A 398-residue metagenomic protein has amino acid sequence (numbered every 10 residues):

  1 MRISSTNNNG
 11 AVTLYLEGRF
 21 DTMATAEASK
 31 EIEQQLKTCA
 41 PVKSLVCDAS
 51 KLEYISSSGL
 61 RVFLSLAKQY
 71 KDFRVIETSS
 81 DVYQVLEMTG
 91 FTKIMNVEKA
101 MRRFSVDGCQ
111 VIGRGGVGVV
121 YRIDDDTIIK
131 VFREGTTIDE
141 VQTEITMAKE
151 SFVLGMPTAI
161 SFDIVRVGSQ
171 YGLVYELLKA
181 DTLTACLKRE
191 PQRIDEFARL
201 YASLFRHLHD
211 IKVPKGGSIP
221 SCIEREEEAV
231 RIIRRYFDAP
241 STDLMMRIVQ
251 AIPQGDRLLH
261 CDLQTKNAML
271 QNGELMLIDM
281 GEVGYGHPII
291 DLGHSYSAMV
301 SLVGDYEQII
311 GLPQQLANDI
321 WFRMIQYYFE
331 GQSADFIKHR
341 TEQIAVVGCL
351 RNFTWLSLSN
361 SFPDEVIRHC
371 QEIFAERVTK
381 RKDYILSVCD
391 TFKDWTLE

Functional and structural regions predicted by a protein language model:
M1-Y15: Short beta-strand/loop segment at the start of cytosolic alpha/beta domains
R19-M95: Amphipathic alpha-helical interaction surfaces in cytosolic regulatory modules
R103-V111: Conserved N-terminal boundary motif of the eukaryotic protein kinase catalytic domain
Q110-V111, G116-G216, P253: ATP-binding pocket architecture of kinase catalytic cores
I112, V119-I123, M246-I290: Active-site acidic catalytic loop and adjacent metal/ATP-binding pocket of ATP-dependent phosphoryl transfer enzymes
D210-C261, T265, Q271, R381 (+2 more regions): An alpha-helical support segment within catalytic cores of ATP-dependent transferases
L292-Q332, V346-E365: Active-site activation/catalytic loop segments of kinase-like enzymes and analogous catalytic loops in related
R351-E398: ATP/Mg2+ or Mg2+-diphosphate-binding catalytic cores that bind nucleotide phosphates or diphosphates via glycine-rich
